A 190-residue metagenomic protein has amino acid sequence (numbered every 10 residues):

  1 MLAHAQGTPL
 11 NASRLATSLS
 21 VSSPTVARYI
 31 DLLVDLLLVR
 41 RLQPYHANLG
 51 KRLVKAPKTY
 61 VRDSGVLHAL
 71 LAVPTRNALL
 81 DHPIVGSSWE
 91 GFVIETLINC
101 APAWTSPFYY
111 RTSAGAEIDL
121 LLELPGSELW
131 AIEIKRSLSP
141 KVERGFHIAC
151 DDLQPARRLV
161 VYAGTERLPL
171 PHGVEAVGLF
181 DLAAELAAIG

Functional and structural regions predicted by a protein language model:
M1-E128: Accessory nucleic acid-recognition modules appended to NTPase machines
L71-V73, R144-G145, P171, A188-I189: Short conserved micro-motifs at the rims of enzyme active sites and ligand-binding pockets
S106, R157, G173-E175: Conserved beta-strand segments of alpha/beta enzyme cores
W130-L138: Active-site ExK catalytic segment of metal-dependent nucleases
L138-H147: Active-site-adjacent loop/helix micro-motif of nuclease/hydrolase catalytic cores
C150-L153: Short, conserved loop/helix-junction motifs that constitute active-site signature segments in enzyme catalytic cores
P155-Y162: Short, hydrophobic beta-strand segments that form beta-sheet elements in well-ordered domains
G164-G190: Domain-level recognition of nuclease-like catalytic cores that cleave nucleotide substrates
